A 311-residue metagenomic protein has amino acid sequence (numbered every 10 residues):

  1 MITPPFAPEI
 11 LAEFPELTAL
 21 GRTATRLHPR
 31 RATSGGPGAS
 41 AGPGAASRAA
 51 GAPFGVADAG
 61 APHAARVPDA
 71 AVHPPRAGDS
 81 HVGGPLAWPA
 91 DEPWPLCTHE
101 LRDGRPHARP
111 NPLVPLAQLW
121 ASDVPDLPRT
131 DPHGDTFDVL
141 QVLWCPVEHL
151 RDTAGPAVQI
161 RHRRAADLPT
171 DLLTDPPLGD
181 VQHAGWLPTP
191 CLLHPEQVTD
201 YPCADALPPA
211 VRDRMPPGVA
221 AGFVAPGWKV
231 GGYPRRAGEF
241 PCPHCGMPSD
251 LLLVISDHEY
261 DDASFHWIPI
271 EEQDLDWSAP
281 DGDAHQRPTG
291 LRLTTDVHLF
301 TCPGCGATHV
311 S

Functional and structural regions predicted by a protein language model:
M1-S311: Preference for intrinsically disordered or flexible, low-complexity segments and adjacent hinge/connector residues
